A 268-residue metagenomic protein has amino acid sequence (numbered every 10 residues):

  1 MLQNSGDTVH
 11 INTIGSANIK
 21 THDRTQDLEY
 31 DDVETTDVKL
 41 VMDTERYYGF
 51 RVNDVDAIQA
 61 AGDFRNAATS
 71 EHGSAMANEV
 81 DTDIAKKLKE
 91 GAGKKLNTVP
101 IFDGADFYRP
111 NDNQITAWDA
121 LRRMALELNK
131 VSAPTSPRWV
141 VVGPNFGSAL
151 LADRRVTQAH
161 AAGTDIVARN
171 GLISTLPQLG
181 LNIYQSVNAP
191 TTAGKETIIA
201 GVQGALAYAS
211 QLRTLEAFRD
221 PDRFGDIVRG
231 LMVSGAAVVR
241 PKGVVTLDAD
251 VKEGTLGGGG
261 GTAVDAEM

Functional and structural regions predicted by a protein language model:
L2-I19, T36-M42, Q59, D106-I115 (+1 more regions): Sequence/fold signature of self-assembling virion shell proteins
I11, T35-N97, N129-P144, Q211 (+1 more regions): Long, contiguous amphipathic alpha-helices that act as assembly "spine/axial" helices in icosahedral shell and virion
R24-D31: Short Gly/aromatic-enriched secondary-structure transition segments
T25, N129-S132, Q178-G180: Glycine-centered secondary-structure boundary/capping sites
V55-E127, T246-E267: Alpha-helical scaffold segments that mediate packing/assembly in large oligomeric complexes
K89-E90, N145-A149, A189-T191: Short, catalytically relevant binding-site loops at active-site mouths
K94-R169: Extended, solvent-exposed, turn-rich assembly/linker loops in the middle of proteins
